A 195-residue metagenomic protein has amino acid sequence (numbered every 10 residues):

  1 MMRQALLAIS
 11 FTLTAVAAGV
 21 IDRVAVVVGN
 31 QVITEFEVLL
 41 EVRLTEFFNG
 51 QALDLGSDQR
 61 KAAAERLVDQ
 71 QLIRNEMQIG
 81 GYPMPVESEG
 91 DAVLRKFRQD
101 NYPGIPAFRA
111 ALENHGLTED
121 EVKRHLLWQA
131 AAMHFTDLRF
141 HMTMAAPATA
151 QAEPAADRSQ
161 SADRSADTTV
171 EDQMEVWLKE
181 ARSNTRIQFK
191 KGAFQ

Functional and structural regions predicted by a protein language model:
Q4-T14: Bacterial N-terminal signal peptides
L13, V42, E46-N49, Q71 (+1 more regions): Short amphipathic alpha-helical segments enriched in hydrophobics
G19-V27, G56-Q195: Peptidyl-prolyl cis-trans isomerase
V24-D54: N-terminal targeting signals for Sec/Tat export/insertion, comprising classic cleavable signal peptides
